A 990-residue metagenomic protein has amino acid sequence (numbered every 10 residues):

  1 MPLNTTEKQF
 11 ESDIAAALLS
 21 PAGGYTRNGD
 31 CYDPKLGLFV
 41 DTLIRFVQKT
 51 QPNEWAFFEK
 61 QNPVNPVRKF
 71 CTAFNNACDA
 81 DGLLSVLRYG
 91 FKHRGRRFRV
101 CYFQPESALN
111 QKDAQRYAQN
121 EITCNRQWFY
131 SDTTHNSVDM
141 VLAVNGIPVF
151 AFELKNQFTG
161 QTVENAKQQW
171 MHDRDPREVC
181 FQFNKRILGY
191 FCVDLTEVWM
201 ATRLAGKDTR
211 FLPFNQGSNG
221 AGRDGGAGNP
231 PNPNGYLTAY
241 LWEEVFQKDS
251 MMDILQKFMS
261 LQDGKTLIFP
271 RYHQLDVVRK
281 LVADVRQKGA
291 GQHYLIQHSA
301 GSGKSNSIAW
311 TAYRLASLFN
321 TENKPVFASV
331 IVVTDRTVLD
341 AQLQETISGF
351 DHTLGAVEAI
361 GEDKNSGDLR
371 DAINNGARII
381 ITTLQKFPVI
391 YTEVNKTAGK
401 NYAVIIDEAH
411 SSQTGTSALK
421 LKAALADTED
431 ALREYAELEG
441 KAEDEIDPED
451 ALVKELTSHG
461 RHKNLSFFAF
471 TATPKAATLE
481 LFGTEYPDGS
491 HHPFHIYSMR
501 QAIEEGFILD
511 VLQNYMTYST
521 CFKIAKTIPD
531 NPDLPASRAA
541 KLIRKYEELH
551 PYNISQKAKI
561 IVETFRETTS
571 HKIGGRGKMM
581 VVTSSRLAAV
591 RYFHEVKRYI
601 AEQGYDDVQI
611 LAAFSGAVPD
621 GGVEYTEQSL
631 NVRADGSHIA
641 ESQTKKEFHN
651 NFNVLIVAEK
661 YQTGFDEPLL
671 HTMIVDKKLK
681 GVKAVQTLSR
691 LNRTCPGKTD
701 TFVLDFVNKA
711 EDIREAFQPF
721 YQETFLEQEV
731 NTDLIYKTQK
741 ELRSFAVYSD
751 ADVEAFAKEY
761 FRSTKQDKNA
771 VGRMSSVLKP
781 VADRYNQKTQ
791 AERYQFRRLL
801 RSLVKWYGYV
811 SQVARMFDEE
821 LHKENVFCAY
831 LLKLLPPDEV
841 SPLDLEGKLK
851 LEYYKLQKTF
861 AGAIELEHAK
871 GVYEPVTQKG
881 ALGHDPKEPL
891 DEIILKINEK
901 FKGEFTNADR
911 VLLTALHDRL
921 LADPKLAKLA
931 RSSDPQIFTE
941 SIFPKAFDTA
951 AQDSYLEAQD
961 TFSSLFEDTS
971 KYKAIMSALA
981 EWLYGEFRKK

Functional and structural regions predicted by a protein language model:
P2-S329, V338-L354, Q385, G399-N401 (+4 more regions): ATP-dependent helicase/translocase motor core
Y25, F39, Q48-Q51, A56-K69 (+9 more regions): Catalytic cores and motor modules of nucleic-acid processing enzymes
G226-T238, W242, A477-R576, F593: Interdomain helical connector at the RecA1-RecA2 junction of SF1/SF2 helicase-like NTPases
R370, G376-E408, S412-A423, D430 (+3 more regions): Conserved RecA-like ASCE ATPase "motif II neighborhood" in helicase/translocase motors
T414-V511, C521: Post-DEXD/H (motif II) to motif III coupling segment of the RecA-like Helicase ATP-binding lobe
R544-L655: Conserved C-terminal RecA-like helicase domain
V654-V657, Q662-Q686, T701-D705: A short beta-strand element within the Helicase C-terminal
R690-P719: Conserved segment of the helicase C-terminal RecA-like domain
